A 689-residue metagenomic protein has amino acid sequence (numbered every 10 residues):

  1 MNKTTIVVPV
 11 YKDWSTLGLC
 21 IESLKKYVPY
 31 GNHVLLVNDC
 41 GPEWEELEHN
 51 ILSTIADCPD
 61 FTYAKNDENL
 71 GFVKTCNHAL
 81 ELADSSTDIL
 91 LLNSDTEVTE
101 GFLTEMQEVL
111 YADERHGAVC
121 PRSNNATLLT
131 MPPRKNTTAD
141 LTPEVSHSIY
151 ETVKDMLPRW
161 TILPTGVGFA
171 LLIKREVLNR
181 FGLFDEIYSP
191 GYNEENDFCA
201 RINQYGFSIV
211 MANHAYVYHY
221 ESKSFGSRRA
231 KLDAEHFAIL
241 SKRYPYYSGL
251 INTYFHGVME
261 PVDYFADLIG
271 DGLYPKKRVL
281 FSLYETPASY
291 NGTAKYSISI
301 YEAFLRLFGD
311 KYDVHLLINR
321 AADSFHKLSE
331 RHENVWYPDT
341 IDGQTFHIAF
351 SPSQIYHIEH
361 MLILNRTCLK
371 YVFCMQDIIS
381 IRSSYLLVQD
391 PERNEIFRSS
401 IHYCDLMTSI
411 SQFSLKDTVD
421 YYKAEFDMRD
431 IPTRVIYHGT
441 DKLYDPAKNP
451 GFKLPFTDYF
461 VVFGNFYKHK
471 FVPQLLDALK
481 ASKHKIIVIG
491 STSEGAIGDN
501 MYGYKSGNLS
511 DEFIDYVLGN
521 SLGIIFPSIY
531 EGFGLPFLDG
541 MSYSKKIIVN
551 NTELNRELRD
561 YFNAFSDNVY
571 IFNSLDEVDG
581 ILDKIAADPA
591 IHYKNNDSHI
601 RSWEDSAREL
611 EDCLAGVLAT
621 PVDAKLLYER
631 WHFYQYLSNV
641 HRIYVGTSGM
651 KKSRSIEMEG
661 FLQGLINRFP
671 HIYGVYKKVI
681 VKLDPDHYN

Functional and structural regions predicted by a protein language model:
T4-T16, C20, Y27, V37 (+3 more regions): A conserved hydrophobic helix/loop-capping motif in glycosyltransferases and polysaccharide synthases
E22-G31, L307: Short, acidic, metal-binding catalytic loop of nucleotide-sugar glycosyltransferases
N66-A83: Glycine-rich, basic loop-to-helix element that forms the pyrophosphate-binding segment of sugar-nucleotide handling
S86-E97: Short beta-strand-to-loop acidic/aromatic patch adjacent to the donor-nucleotide binding site
I89, Y274-N689: Carbohydrate transferase catalytic cores enriched for Leloir-type hexosyltransferases
T96-T137: Conserved donor NDP-sugar-binding/catalytic core segment of glycosyltransferases
M106, P164-G182, I187-Y216: A short, conserved alpha-helix in the catalytic core of glycosyltransferases
A139-E176: A recurrent flexible, glycine/aromatic-enriched loop bordering the glycosyltransferase active site that acts as
